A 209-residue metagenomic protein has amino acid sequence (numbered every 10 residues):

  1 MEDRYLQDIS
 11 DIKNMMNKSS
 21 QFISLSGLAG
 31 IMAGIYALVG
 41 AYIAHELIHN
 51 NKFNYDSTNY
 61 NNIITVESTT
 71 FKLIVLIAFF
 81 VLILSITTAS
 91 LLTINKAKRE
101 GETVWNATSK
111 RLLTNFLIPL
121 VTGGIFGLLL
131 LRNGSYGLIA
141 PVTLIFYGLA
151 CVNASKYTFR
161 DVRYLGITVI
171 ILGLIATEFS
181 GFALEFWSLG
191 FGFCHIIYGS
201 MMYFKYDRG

Functional and structural regions predicted by a protein language model:
M1-L28: N-terminal juxtamembrane cytosolic/stromal segments of multi-pass membrane proteins
K18-L25, E67-I74, V104-T108, L129-I139 (+2 more regions): Membrane-interfacial loop-to-transmembrane-helix junctions in polytopic alpha-helical membrane proteins
Q21-L120: Selected alpha-helical membrane-embedding segments in polytopic membrane proteins
S26-A29, A33-Y36, I77-L82, F116 (+6 more regions): Hydrophobic alpha-helical transmembrane segments of polytopic
G34-A44, L82-A89, L120-G124, Y147 (+4 more regions): Helical transmembrane-bundle signal
H45-D56, I94-E102, L131-S135, K156-R160 (+2 more regions): Transmembrane helix-loop junctions in multipass membrane proteins, especially transporters and channels
E100-A154, F159-V162: Membrane-proximal helix-loop-helix units in multi-pass membrane proteins
Y147-G209: Terminal transmembrane helical module of multi-pass membrane proteins
